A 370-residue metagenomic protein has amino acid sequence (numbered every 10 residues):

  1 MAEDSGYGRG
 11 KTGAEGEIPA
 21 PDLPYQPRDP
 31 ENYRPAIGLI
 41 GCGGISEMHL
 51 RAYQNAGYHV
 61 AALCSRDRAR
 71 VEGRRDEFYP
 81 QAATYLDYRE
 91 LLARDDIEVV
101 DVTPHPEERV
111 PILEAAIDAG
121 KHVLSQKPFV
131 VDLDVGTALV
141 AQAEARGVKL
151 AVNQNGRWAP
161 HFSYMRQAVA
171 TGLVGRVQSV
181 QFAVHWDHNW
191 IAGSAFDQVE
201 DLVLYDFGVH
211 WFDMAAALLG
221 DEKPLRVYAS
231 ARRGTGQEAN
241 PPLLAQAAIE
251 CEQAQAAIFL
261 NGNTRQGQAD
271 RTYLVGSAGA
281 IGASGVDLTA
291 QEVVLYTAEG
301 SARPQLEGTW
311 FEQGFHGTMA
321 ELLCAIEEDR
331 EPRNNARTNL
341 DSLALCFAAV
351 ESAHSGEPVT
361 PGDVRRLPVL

Functional and structural regions predicted by a protein language model:
A2-Y79: N-terminal Rossmann-like dinucleotide-binding module
E3-L23, P27, D213-L288, H316-P332 (+2 more regions): Contiguous beta-strand/loop segments that form the cofactor/metal-binding neighborhood of enzyme cores
H59, Q305-E307, C324-D341, V359: Glycine- and charged-residue-rich phosphate/anionic-cofactor binding loop of Rossmann-like
Q81-Y88: Conserved SAM-binding strand-loop segment of SAM-dependent methyltransferases
L86, L124-S125, L150-V152, Q181 (+1 more regions): Hydrophobic residues in well-ordered beta-strands that form the structural core
E98-V99, H105-R157, G172: Beta-strand-loop-alpha-helix segment that lines the small-molecule cofactor/substrate pocket of alpha/beta enzymes
V148, G175-S179, E351-L370: C-terminal capping/lid region of NAD(P)-dependent oxidoreductase domains
K149, G156-E238, G356: Predominantly a Rossmann-like dinucleotide-binding segment in NAD(P)-dependent oxidoreductases
